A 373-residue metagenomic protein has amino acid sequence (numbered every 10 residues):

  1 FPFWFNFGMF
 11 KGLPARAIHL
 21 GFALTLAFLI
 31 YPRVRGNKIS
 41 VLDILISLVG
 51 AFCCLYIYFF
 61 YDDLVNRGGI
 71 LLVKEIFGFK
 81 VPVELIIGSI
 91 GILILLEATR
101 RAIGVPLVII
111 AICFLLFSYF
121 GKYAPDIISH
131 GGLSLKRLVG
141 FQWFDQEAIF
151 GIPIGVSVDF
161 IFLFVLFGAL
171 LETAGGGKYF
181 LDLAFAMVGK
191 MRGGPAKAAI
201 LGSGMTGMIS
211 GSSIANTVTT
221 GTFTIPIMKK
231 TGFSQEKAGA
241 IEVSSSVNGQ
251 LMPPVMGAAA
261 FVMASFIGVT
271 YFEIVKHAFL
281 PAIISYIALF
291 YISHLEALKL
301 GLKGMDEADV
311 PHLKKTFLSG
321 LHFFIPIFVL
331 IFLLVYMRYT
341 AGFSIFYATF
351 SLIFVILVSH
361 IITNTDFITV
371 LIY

Functional and structural regions predicted by a protein language model:
F1-F79, L85, S89: Conserved, well-structured core domains of diverse proteins
F5-G8, L29-I39, S89-V105, S265-E273 (+2 more regions): Membrane-water interface regions at transmembrane-helix termini and the short interhelical loops of multi-pass membrane
Y56-Y61, T217, K230, Q250-F261 (+1 more regions): Transmembrane-helix bundle segments that line or gate the permeation/cavity pathway in multi-pass membrane proteins
V81-I86, A148-F160, M187-A199, T231-K237 (+1 more regions): Membrane-interfacial loop-to-helix junctions in multi-pass transporters
L96-G131, I152-P153, A174, K178 (+2 more regions): Flexible hinge motifs at transmembrane-helix junctions and intramembrane kinks/re-entrant loops in multi-pass membrane
I128-V188: Helix-loop-helix hairpins and the membrane-proximal interhelical loops of multi-pass alpha-helical transport proteins
L181-G249, V255, G268: Hydrophobic transmembrane alpha-helices that form the pore/transport pathway of multi-pass ion and small-solute
K276-Y373: Long, contiguous bundles of hydrophobic transmembrane helices that form the permeation core of multi-pass
